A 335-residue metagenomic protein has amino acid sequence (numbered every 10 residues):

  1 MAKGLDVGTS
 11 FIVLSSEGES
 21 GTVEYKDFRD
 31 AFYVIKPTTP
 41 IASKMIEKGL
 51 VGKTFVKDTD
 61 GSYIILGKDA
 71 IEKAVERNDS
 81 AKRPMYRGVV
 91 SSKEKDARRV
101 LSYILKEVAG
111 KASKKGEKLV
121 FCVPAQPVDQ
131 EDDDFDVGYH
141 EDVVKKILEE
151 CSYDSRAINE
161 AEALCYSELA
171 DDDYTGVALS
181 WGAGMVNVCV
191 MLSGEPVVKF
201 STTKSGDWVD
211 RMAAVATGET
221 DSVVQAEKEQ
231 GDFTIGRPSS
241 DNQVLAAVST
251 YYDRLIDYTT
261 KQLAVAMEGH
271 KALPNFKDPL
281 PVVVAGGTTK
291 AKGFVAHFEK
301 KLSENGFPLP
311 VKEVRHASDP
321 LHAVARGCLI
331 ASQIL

Functional and structural regions predicted by a protein language model:
M1-D58, S62-A178, S193-T202, G206 (+3 more regions): Nucleotide/phosphate-binding catalytic cleft detector across ATP-hydrolyzing and phosphate-transferring enzymes
N187-C189: A structural feature that tracks compact, well-ordered secondary-structure segments with a strong bias toward
